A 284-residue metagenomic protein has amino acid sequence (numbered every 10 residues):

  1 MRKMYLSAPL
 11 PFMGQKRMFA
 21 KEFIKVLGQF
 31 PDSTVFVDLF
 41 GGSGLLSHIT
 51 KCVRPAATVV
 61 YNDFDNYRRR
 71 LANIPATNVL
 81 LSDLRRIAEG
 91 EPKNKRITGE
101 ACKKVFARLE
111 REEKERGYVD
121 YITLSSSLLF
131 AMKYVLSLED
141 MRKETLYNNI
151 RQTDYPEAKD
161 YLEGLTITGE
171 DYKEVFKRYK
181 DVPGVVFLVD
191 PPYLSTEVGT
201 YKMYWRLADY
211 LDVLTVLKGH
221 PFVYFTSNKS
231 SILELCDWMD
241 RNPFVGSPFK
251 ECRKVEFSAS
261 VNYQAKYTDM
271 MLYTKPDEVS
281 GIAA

Functional and structural regions predicted by a protein language model:
M1-V35, L45: S-adenosyl-L-methionine
E22-K25, F30-V35, H48-Y67, I74: P-loop NTPase Walker
G28, T50-T58, K180-G184, T215 (+1 more regions): Short, surface-exposed basic-aromatic patches at helix termini and helix-loop junctions that form
V37-T50, Y61-D65, S126-F130, Y179-E197: Conserved proline-anchored active-site loop of SAM-dependent methyltransferases that bridges a beta-strand
A57-L162, K275-A283: Class I S-adenosyl-L-methionine-dependent methyltransferase module
V105, Y147-Q152, M203-L214: Well-ordered, non-membrane alpha-helical segments in soluble/globular domains
G164-Y210: Active-site segment flanking the S-adenosylmethionine/decSAM binding pocket in AdoMet-dependent transferases
L207-A284: Long, positively charged, glycine-interspersed low-complexity recognition regions
